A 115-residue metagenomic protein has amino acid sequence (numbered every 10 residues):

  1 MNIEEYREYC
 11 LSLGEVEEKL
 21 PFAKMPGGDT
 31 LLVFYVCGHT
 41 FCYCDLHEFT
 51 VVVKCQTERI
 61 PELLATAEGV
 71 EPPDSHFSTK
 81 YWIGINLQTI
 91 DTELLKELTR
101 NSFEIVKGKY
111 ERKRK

Functional and structural regions predicted by a protein language model:
M1-K115: Charge-dense, helix-prone N-terminal extensions
